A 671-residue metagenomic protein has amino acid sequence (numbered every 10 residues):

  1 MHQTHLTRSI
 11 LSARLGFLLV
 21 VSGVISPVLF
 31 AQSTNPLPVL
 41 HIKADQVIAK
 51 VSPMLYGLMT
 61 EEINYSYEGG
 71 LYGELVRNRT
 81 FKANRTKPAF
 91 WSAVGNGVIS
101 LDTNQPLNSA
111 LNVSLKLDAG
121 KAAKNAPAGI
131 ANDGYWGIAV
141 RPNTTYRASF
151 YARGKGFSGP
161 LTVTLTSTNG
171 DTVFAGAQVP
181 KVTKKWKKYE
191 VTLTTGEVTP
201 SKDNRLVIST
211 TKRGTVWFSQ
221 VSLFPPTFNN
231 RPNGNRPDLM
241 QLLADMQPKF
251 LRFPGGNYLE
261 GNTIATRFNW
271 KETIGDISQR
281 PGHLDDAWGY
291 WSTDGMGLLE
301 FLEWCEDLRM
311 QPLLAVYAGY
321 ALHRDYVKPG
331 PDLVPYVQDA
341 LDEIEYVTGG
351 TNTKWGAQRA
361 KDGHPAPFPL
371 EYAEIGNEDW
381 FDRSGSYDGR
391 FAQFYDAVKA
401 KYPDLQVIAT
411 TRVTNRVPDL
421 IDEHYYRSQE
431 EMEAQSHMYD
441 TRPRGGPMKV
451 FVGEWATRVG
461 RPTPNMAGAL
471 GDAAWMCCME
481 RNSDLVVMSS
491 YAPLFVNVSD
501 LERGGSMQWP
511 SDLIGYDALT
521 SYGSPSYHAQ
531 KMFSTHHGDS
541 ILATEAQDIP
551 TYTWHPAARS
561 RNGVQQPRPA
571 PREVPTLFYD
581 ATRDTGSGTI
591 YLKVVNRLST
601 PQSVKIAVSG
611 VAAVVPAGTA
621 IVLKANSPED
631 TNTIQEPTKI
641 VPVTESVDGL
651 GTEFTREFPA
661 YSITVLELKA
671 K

Functional and structural regions predicted by a protein language model:
S12-P27: Bacterial N-terminal signal peptides
Q32-D294, Q311, D325-V334, A366 (+9 more regions): Extracellular and organelle-lumenal recognition/adhesion modules and their flexible linkers in secreted
K50, L55-G57, F250-R252, Q311-L313 (+5 more regions): Structural preference for beta-strand elements that scaffold enzyme active sites
L58, F150, Q247, C305 (+8 more regions): Conserved, mostly hydrophobic/aromatic
F81, A139-T144, S540-R597, V604: Surface beta-strand/loop "capping" patches
A175-V179, K188-L193, P225, P232-G234 (+5 more regions): Active-site cleft segment of glycoside hydrolase catalytic domains centered on the general acid/base Glu
E303-W304, Q393-T410, D419-L420, H424-H536 (+3 more regions): Catalytic-core region of carbohydrate-active enzymes that cleave or remodel glycosidic bonds
Y552-R572, V595-K671: C-terminal beta-sandwich/jelly-roll accessory domains of carbohydrate-active enzymes
